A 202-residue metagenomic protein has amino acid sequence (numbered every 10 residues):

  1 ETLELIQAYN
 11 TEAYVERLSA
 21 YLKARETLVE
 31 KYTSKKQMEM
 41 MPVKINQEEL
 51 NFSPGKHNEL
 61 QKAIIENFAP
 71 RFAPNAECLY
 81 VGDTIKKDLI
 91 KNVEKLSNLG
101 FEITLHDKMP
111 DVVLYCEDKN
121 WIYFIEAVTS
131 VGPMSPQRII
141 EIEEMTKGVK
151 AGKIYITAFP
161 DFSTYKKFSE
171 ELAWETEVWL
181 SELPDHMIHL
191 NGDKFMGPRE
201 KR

Functional and structural regions predicted by a protein language model:
E1-M41: Short, amphipathic alpha-helical interaction segments positioned at domain boundaries
P42-K87: Hydrophobic, aromatic-enriched interface-forming segments
S53-E59, L79-D118, V131: Active-site metal-binding core of divalent-cation-utilizing nuclease and nuclease-like domains
I64, F68, N75, N92 (+4 more regions): Conserved catalytic cores of phosphodiester-cleaving nucleases, focusing on short active-site segments
E77, W121-F124, A151-A158, T176-V178: Hydrophobic beta-strand segments of well-ordered beta-sheets in folded domains
V81-D83, Y115, I125-V128, I156-P160: Short His-Asn-centered micro-motif
V128-L172: Accessory, usually C-terminal, subdomains that scaffold auxiliary metal cofactors
G148-V149, F159-R202: Domain-level recognition of nuclease-like catalytic cores that cleave nucleotide substrates
